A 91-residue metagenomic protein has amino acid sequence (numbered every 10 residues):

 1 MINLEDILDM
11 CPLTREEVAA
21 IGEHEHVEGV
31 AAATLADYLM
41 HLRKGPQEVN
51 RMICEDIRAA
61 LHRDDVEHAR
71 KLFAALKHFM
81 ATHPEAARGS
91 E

Functional and structural regions predicted by a protein language model:
M1-M52, K71-E91: Long, non-catalytic architectural segments outside compact domain cores
